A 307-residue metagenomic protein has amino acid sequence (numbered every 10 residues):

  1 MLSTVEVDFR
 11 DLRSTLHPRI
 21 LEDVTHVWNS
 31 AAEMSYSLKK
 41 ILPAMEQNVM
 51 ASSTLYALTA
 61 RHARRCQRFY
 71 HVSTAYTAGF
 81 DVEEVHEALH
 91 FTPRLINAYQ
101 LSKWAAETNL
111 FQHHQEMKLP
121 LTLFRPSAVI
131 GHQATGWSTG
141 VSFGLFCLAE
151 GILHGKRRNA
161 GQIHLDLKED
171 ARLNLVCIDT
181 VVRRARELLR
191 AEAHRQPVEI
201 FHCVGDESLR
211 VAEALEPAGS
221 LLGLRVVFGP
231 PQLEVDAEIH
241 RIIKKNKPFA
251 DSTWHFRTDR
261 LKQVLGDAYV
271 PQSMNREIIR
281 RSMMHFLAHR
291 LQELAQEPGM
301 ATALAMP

Functional and structural regions predicted by a protein language model:
M1-H26: Conserved Rossmann-fold cofactor-binding substructure of NAD(P)-dependent oxidoreductases
N29-A31, L38-L42, E46, M50-A98 (+1 more regions): Conserved Rossmann-fold NAD(P)-dependent oxidoreductase catalytic core, especially the SDR/UDP-sugar
L38-K40, T135-G136, C147-T180, R184-L188: A conserved pocket-lining segment of Rossmann-fold NAD(P)-dependent short-chain dehydrogenase/reductase
M45-V49, L95-W104, S138-S142, A171-L175: Short-chain dehydrogenase/reductase
R94-S127, H132: Active-site Tyr-X1-5-Lys
G131-L145, E187-I200: Glycine/proline-rich active-site loop of Rossmann-fold NAD(P)-dependent oxidoreductases
A191-Q196, I200-I278: C-terminal substrate-binding subdomain of Rossmann-fold SDR/epimerase-dehydratase oxidoreductases
T258-P307: Amphipathic terminal alpha-helices
